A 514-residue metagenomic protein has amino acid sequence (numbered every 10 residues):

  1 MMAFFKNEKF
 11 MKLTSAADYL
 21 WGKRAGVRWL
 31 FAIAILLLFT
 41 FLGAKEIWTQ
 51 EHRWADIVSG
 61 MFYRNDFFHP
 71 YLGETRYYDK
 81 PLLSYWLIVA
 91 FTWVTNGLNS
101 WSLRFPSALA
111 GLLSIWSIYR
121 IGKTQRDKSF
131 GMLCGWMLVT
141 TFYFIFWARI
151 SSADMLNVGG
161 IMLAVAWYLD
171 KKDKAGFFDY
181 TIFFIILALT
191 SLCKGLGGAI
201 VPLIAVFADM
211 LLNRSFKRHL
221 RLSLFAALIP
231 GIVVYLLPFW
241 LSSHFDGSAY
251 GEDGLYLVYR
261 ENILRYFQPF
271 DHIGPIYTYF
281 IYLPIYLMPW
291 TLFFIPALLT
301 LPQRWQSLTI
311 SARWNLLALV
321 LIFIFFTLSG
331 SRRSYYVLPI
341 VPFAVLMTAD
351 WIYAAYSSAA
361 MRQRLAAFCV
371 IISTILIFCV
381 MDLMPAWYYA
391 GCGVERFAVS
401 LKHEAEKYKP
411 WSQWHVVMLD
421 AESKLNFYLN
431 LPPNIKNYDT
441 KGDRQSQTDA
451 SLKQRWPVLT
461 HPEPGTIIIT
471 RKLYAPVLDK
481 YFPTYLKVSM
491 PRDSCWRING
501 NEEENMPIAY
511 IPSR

Functional and structural regions predicted by a protein language model:
I35-F39, W54-D79, L83-W86, A90: Extracytosolic helix-loop segments that constitute the early lumenal/periplasmic catalytic or substrate-binding loops
I57-G60, K171, I186-L189, G198-S311 (+1 more regions): Transmembrane-lumen/periplasm boundary regions of multi-pass, lipid-linked membrane glycan transferases
S100, F146-L156: Short acidic/glycine- and proline-prone juxtamembrane loop motifs at membrane-interface regions of multi-pass membrane
F105-Q125: Transmembrane-helix motifs of polytopic, lipid-linked glycan transferases
S117, L156-D173, A344-M347: Specific aromatic-rich, kink-prone transmembrane helix
K123-S129, A164-Y180, I352: Membrane-interface transmembrane helices that cradle and orient dolichyl/undecaprenyl
A148, I281, L287-M288, G330-S357: Hydrophobic/aromatic-rich transmembrane helices and adjacent perimembrane loops
I377, M381-R514: Short periplasmic/luminal acceptor-recognition loop of GT-C membrane glycosyltransferases, typified by
